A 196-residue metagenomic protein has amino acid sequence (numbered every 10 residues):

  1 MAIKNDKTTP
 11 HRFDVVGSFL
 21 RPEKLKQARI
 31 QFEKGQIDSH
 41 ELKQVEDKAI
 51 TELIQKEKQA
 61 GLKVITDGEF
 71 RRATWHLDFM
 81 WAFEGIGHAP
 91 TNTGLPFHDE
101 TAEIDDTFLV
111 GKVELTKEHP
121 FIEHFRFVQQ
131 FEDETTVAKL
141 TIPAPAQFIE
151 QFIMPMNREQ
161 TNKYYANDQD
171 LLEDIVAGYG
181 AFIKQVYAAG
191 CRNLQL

Functional and structural regions predicted by a protein language model:
M1-L196: Domain-level signal for soluble alpha/beta catalytic cores
